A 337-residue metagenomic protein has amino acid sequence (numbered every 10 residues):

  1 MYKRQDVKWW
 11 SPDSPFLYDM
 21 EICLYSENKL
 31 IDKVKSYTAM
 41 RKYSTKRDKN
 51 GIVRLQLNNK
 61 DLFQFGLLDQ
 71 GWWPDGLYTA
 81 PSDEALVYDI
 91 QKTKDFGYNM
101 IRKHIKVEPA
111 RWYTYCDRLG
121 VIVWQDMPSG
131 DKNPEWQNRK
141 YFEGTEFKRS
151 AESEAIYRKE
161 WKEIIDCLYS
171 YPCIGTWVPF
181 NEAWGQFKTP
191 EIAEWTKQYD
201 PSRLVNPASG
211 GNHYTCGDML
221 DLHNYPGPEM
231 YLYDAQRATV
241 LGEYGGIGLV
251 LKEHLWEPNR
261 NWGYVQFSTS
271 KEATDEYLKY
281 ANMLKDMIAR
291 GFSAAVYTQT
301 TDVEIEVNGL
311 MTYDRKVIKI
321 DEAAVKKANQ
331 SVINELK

Functional and structural regions predicted by a protein language model:
M1-Y115, L119-G120, E160, G175-T176 (+3 more regions): Secreted/periplasmic carbohydrate-active enzymes, especially glycoside hydrolases
I90, M100-A324, A328: Substrate-binding/catalytic cleft of secreted carbohydrate-active enzymes, primarily glycoside hydrolases
